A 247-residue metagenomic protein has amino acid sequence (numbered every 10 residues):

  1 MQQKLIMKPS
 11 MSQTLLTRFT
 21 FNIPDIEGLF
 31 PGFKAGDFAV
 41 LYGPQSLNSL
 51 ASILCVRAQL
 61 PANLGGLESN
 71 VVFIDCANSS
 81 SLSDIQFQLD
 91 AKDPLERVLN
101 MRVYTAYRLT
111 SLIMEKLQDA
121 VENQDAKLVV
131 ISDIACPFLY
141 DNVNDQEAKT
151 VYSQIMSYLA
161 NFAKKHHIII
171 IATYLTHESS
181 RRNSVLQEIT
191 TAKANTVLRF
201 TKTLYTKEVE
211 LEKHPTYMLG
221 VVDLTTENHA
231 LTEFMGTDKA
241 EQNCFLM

Functional and structural regions predicted by a protein language model:
M1-A91: The Walker A/P-loop phosphate-binding site
P24, F33-S52, S80, Q146 (+8 more regions): Localized chelating/binding microdomains that coordinate divalent metal ions or stabilize phosphate-bearing
G36-D37, E68, L95-V98, H166 (+1 more regions): Short, well-ordered alpha-helix to beta-strand connector turns
A39-L41, V72-I74, L99-M101, I171 (+1 more regions): Hydrophobic/aromatic beta-strand patches that form the interior of the parallel beta-sheet core in alpha/beta enzyme
S52-V56, T110-M114, Y152-S157: Short, hydrophobic/amphipathic alpha-helical packing segments that form internal helix faces or helix-helix interfaces
V71-D141: Conserved inter-motif catalytic segment of the P-loop NTP-binding fold
A120-A192: P-loop NTPase motor core
N161-M247: Phosphate-binding/switch region of NTP-binding enzymes
